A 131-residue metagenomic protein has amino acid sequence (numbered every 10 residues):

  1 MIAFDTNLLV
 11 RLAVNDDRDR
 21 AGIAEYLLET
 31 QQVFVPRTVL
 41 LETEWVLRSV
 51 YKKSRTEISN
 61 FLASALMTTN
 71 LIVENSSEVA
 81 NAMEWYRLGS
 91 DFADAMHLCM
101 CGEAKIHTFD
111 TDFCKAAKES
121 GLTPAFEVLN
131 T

Functional and structural regions predicted by a protein language model:
M1, M100-T131: Acidic, PIN/NYN-like endoribonuclease modules and their adjacent C-terminal/linker elements
M1-V35, V50-N60, T68, T123-T131: Short, well-structured N-terminal submotif of metal-dependent ribonuclease cores
L9-V10, L40, F113-C114: A generic structural signal for short hydrophobic patches within well-formed alpha-helices
R11-L12, V46, A116: Residues that scaffold the ATP/ADP-binding catalytic core of kinase and kinase-like folds
E42-N70, S77, M83-E84: Active-site-proximal, substrate-binding regions of enzyme catalytic domains and RNA-binding/basic surfaces
T69-K115: Active-site neighborhoods of divalent-metal-dependent phosphate/nucleic-acid chemistry enzymes
